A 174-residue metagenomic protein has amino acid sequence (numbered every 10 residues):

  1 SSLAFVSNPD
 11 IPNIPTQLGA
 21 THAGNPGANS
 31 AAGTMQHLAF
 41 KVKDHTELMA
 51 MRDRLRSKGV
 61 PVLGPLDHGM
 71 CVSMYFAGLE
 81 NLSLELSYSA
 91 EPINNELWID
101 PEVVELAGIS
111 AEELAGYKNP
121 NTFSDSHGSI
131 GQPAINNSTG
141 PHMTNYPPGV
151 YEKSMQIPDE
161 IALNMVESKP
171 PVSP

Functional and structural regions predicted by a protein language model:
S1-P61, A77-P174: Glyoxalase I/VOC metalloenzyme domain signal
L63-D67: Short beta-strand-to-loop elements that line the ligand-binding cleft of bilobed periplasmic-binding protein-like
H68-V72: Short acidic/glycine-enriched loop/turn segments that link adjacent beta-strands
